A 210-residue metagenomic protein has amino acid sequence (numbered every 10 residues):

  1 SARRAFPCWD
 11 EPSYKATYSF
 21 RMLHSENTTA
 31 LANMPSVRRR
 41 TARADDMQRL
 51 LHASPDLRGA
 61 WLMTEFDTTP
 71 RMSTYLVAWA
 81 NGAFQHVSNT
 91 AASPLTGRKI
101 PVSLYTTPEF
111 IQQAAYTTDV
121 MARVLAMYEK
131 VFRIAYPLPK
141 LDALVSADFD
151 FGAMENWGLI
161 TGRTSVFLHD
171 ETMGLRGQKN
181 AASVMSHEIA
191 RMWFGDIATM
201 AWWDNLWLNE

Functional and structural regions predicted by a protein language model:
A2, P7-S186, W203, E210: Hydrophobic helix-coil surface modules that form long, contiguous segments used for peptide/substrate interaction
I189-N205: Catalytic Zn2+-binding segment of zinc metalloproteases
